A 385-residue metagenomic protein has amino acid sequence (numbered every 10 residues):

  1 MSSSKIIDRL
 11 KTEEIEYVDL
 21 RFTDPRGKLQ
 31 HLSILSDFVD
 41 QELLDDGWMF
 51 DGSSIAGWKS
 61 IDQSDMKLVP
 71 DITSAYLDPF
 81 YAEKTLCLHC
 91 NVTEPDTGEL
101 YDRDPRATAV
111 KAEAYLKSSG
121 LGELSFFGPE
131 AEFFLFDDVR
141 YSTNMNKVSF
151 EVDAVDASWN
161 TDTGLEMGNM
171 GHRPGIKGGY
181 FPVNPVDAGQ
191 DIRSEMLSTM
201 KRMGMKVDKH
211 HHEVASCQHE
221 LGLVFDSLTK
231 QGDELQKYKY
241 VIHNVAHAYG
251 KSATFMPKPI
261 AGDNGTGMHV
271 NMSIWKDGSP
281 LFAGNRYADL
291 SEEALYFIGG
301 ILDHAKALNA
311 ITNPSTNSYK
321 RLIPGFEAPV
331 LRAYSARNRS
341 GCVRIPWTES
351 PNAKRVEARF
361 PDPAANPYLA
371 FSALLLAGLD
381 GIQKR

Functional and structural regions predicted by a protein language model:
M1-R385: Glycine-rich, acidic/polar active-site loops that bind/position phosphate-bearing ligands
